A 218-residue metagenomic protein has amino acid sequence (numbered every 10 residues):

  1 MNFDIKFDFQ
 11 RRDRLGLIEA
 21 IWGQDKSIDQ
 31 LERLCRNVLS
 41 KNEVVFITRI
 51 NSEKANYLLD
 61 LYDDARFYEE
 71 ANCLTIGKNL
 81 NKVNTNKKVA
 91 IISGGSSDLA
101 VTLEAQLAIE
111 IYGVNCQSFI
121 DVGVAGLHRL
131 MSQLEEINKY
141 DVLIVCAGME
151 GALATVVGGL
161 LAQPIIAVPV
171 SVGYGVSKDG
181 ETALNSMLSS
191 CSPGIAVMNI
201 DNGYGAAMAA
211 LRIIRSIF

Functional and structural regions predicted by a protein language model:
M1-A65: Long amphipathic alpha-helical segments
D29-L31, D98-L103, L127-H128, A147-V157 (+2 more regions): Short glycine/serine/threonine-rich phosphate/pyrophosphate-binding segments that cradle anionic phosphate groups
L61-D63, L160-L161, C191-P193: Short, structured coil segments at secondary-structure junctions
C73-T75, N115-E136, E181-T182, M198: Glycine-rich oxoanion-binding loops at beta->alpha junctions
N84-G126: Glycine-rich phosphate/diphosphate-binding loop of Rossmann-like nucleotide-binding domains
S93, S97, L134-N138, V142 (+1 more regions): C-terminal binding/interaction regions
S132-V170: Glycine-rich phosphate-binding loop
